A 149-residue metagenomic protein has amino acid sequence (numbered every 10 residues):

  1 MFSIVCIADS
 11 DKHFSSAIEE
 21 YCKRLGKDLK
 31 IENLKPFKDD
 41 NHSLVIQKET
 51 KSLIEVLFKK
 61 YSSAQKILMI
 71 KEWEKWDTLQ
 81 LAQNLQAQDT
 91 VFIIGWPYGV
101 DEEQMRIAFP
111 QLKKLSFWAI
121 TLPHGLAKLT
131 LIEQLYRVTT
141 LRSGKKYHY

Functional and structural regions predicted by a protein language model:
M1-G26: N-terminal beta1-alpha1 ligand-phosphate binding loop
I4, I67, G95, L131: Conserved RecA-like P-loop NTPase ATPase core
V5, E32, Q65-L68, P110-L115: Hydrophobic/aromatic beta-strand patches that form the interior of the parallel beta-sheet core in alpha/beta enzyme
S15-E19, S43, T78-L79, K128-L129: Conserved strand-to-helix beginnings and helix N-cap segments that scaffold or border functional pockets
S16-L25, L81, E103-F109: Short, aromatic/basic amphipathic alpha-helical patches
L29-V91, G99: S-adenosyl-L-methionine/SAH cofactor-binding core of RNA-modifying enzymes
A87-Q104, H124-L126: Ser/Thr/Gly-rich flexible loops in soluble cytosolic domains mediating phosphotransfer, phosphorylation
Q104-Y149: Structured adenosyl-cofactor binding patch, chiefly the S-adenosyl-L-methionine
